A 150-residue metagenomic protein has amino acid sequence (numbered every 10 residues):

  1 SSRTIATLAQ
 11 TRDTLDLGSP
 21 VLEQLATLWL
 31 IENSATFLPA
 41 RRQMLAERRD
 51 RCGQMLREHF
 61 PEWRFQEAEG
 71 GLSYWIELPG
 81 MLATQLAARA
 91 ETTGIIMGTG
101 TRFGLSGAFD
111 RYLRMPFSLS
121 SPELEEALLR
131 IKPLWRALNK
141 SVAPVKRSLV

Functional and structural regions predicted by a protein language model:
S1-Q43, V142: Conserved core segment of the aminotransferase class I/II
S2, P79-L82, S120-P122: Helix N-cap motif at beta-to-alpha junctions
L28, M44-G53, W63-E77: Conserved glycine-rich beta-strand-loop-beta hairpin in the small C-terminal domain of fold type I
R57-F65, K140-A143: Surface-exposed helix-capping loop/turn segments at secondary-structure junctions
T92-T93, L105-V150: PLP-dependent enzyme catalytic core of the Aspartate aminotransferase-like
I96: Residue-level detector of anion-binding/catalytic polar loops
